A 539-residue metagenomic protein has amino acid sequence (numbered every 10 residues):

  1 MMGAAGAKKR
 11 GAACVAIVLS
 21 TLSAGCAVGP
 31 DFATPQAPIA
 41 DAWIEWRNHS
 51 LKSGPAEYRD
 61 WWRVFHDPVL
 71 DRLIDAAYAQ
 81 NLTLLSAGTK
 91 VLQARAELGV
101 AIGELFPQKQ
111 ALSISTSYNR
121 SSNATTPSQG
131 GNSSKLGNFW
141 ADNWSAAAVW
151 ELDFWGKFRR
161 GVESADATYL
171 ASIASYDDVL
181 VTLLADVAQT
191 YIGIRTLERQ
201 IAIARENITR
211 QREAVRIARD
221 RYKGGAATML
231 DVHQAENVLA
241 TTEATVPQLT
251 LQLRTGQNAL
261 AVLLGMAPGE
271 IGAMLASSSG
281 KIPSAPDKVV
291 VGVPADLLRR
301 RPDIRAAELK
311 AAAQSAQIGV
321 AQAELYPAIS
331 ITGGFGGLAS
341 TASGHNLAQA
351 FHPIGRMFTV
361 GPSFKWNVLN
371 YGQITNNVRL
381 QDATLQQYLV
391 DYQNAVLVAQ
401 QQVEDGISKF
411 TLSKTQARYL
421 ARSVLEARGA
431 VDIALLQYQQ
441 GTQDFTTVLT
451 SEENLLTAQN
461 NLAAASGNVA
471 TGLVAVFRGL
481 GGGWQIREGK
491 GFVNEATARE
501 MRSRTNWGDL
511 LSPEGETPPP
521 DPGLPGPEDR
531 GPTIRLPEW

Functional and structural regions predicted by a protein language model:
M2-C14: Bacterial N-terminal signal peptides that target proteins for export
L22-G25: C-terminal motif of bacterial Sec signal peptides marking the signal peptidase cleavage site
A27-D186, I329-G333, G355, S363 (+2 more regions): Short flexible linkers and secondary-structure junctions
R47-F65, D75, S113-A147, E270-V290 (+5 more regions): Small/polar, glycine/serine/threonine/aspartate-rich low-complexity segments that form flexible
L85-S86, I102, N138, L152-L180 (+8 more regions): Sec/SRP-type N-terminal targeting helices
F158, A174-V293, K409, S413 (+4 more regions): Periplasmic alpha-helical coiled-coil/stalk elements that build and connect Gram-negative outer-membrane
G272-L275, L425-T450, V474-G491: A glycine-biased, small/acidic residue-tolerant capping/turn segment at secondary-structure junctions
